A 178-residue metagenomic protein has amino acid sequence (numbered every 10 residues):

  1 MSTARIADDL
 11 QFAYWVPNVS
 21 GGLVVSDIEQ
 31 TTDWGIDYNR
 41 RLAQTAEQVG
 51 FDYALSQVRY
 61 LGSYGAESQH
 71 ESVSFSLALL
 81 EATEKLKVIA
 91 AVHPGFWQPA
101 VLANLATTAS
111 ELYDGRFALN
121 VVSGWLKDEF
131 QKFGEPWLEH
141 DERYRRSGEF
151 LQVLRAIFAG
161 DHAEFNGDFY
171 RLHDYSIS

Functional and structural regions predicted by a protein language model:
M1-A82, N166: N-terminal beta1-alpha1-beta2 module of alpha/beta enzyme domains
S2-L10, V25, Q98-S178: Internal, glycine-rich beta/alpha segment that forms the wall or movable "lid" of small-molecule/cofactor binding
L10-Y14, A54-S56, K87-V92, F117-V121: Hydrophobic faces of well-ordered beta-strands that scaffold small-molecule active sites in alpha/beta enzyme cores
P17-V19, R59, H93-G95, V122-G124: Active-site beta-loop-alpha junctions enriched in small/polar residues
S26-D33, Y64, I89-F96, L138-D141: The substrate-binding groove and active-site-proximal loops of carbohydrate-active enzymes, especially glycoside
V49, T83-L86, D114-F117: Short coil/turn connectors at secondary-structure junctions
S56-L61, V92-H93, G134: Short linear capping/connector segments at secondary-structure termini
A66-A90, R146-V153, I157: Alpha-helix-loop-beta-strand connector modules within alpha/beta enzyme cores
